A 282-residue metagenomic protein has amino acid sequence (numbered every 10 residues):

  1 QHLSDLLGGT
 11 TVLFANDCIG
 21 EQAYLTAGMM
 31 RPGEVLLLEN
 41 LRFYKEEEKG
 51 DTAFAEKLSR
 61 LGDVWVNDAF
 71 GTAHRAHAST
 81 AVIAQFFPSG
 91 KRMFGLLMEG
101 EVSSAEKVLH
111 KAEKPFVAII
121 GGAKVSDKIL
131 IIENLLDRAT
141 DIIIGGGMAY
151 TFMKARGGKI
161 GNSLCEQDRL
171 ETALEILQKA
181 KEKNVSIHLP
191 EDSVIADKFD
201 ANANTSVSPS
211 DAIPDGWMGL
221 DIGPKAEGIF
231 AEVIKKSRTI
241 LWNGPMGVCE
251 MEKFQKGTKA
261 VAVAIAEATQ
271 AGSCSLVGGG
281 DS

Functional and structural regions predicted by a protein language model:
Q1-S282: Active-site loop-to-helix "anion-binding N-cap" substructures in soluble metabolic enzymes
